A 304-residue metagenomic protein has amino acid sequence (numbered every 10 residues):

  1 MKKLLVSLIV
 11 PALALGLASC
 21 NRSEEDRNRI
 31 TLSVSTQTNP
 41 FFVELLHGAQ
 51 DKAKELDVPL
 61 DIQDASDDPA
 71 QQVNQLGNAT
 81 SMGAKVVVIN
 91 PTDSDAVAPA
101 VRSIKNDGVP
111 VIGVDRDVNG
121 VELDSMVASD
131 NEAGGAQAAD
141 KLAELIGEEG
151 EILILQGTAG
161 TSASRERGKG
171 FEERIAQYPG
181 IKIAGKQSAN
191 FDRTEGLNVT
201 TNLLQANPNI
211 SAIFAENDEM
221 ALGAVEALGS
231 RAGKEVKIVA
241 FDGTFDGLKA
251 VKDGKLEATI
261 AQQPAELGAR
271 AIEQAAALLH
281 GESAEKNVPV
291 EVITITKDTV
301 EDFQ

Functional and structural regions predicted by a protein language model:
K2-L5, L13, C20-Q304: A residue-level marker of the well-folded mature domains of exported/periplasmic proteins
I9: Oxyanion/phosphate-interacting regions
